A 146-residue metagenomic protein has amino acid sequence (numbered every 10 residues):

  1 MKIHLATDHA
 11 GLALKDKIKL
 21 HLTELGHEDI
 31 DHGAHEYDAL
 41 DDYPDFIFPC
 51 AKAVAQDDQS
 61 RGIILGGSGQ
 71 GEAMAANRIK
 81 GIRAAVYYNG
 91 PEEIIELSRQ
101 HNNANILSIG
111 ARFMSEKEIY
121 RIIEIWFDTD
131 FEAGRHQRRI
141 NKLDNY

Functional and structural regions predicted by a protein language model:
K2-I3, Q59-G62, G81-R83: Short active-site oxyanion
H4-A6, A10-G11, E92-Y146: C-terminal binding/interaction regions
L5-L25: Glycine-rich phosphate/diphosphate-binding loop of Rossmann-like nucleotide-binding domains
A6, I30-G33, G62-G66: Short, conserved beta-strand edge motifs with alternating hydrophobic and charged residues
E28-L40: A short beta-strand-loop structural module common to alpha/beta enzyme folds
F46-I64: Short, structured active-site "lid" loops
L65, Q70-S108: Mid-chain, well-packed structural core segment of small domains
